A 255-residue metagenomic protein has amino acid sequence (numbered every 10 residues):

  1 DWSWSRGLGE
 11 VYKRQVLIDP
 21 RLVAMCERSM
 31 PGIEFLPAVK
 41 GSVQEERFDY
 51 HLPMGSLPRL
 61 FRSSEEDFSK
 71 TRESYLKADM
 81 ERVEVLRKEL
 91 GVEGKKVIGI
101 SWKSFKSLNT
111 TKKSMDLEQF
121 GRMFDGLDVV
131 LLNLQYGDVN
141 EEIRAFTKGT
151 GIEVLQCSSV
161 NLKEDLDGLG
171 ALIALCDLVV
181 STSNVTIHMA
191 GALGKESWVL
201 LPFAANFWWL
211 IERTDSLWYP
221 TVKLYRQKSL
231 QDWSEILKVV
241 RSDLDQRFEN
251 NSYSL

Functional and structural regions predicted by a protein language model:
D1-Y12: Single conserved hydrophobic/aromatic residue that forms the stacking wall/gate of nucleotide- or nucleobase-binding
R6, K106-K112: A short, glycine/small-residue-rich beta-strand->loop->alpha-helix junction that serves as a flexible
R21-M25, S114, G121, D125-L200: Donor-binding and catalytic core of enzymes assembling or modifying cell-surface/extracellular glycoconjugates
R21-V23, G41-S42, S56-R59, K103-S107 (+5 more regions): Short, solvent-exposed loop/turn segments at secondary-structure junctions
V23, G32-V97, W102-S104, V239-Y253: A nucleotide-sugar donor-handling region in carbohydrate enzymes
G55, R62-D67, E142-S159, H188-R247: Nucleotide-sugar donor-binding patch of glycosyltransferase catalytic domains
